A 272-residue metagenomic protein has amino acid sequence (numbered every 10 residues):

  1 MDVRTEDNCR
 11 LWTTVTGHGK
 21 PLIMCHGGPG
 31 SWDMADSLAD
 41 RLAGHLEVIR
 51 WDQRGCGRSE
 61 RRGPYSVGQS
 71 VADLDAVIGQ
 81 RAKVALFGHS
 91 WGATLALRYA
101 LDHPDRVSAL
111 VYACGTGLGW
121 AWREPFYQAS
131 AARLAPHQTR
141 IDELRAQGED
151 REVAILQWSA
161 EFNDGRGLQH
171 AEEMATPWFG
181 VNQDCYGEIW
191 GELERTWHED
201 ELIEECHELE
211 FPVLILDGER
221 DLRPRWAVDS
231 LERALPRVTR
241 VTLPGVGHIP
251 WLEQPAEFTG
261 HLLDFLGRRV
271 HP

Functional and structural regions predicted by a protein language model:
D7-E60: Conserved HGGG/HGGXW glycine-rich cap/lid loop of the alpha/beta-hydrolase fold
Q53-W91, G260: Active-site loop/oxyanion-hole signature of alpha/beta-hydrolase fold enzymes
A93-P104, L110: Short glycine-enriched nucleophile-adjacent loop and the immediately C-terminal alpha-helix near the catalytic center
L110-R145: Flexible "cap/lid" loop of the alpha/beta hydrolase fold
R145-G191: Conserved alpha/beta-hydrolase catalytic His-Asp/Glu region
L209, I215-D217: Short beta-strand/loop motif that positions the catalytic acidic residue of the alpha/beta-hydrolase fold
L222-A227: Conserved alpha/beta-hydrolase "acid-adjacent" motif
V238-P272: Catalytic active-site module of serine/aspartate enzymes centered on a nucleophile-bearing elbow/loop
